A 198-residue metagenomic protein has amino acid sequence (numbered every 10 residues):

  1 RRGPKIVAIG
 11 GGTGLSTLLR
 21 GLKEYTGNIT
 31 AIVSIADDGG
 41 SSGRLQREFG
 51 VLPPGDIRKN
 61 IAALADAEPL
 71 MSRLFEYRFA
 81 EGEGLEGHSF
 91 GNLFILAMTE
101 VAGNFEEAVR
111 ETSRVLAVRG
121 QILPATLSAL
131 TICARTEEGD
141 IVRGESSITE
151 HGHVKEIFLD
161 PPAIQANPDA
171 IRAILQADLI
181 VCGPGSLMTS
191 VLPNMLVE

Functional and structural regions predicted by a protein language model:
R1-V51, G55: Gly/lys/ser-thr-rich phosphate-binding loops in alpha/beta enzymes that coordinate phosphoanhydride or phosphate groups
G3, T26, R119, A177-D178: Short, well-ordered alpha-helix to beta-strand connector turns
V7-G11, S186-L192: Short, glycine-rich nucleotide/cofactor-binding loops
L18-G21, Q121-L123, C133, D169-R172: A generic local secondary-structure boundary/capping motif
A36-G152: Electropositive, gly/pro-rich neighborhoods at or near active sites that engage anionic ligands
S128-P184, M188: Active-site gating loop/helix substructures
N194-E198: Charged helix-capping and loop-helix junction motifs
